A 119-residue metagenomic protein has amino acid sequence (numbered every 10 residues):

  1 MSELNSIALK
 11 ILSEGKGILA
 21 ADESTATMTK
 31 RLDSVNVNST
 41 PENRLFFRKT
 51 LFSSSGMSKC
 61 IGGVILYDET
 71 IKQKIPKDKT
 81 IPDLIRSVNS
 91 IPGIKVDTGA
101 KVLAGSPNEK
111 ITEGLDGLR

Functional and structural regions predicted by a protein language model:
M1-R119: Alpha/beta catalytic barrel-like cores
